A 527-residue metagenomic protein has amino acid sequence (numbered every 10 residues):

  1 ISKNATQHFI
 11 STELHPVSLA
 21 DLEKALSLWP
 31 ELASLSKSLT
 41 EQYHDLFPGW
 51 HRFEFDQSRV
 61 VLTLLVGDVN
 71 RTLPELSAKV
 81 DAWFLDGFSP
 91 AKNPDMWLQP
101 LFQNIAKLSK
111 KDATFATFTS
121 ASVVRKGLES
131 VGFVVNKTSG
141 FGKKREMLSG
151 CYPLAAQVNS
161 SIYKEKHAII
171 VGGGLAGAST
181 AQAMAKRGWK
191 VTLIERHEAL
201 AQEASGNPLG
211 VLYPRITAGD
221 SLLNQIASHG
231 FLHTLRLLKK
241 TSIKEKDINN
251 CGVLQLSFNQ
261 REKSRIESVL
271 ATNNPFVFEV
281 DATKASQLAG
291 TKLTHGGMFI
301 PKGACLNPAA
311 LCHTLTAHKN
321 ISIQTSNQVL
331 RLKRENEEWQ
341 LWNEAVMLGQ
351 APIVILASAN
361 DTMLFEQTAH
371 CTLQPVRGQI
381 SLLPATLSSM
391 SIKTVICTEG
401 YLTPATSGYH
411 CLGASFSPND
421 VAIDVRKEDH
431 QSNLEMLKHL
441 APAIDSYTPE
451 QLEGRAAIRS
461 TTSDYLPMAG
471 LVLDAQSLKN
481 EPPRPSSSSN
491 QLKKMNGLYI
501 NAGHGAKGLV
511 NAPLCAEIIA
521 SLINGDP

Functional and structural regions predicted by a protein language model:
A25-P74: S-adenosyl-L-methionine
A33, R215-S221, K244-Q255, A282-T316 (+2 more regions): Helix-loop-beta segment of a Rossmann-like dinucleotide-binding subdomain
K166-L193: N-terminal Rossmann-like FAD-binding beta1-loop-alpha1 element of flavoenzymes
K186-G206: Glycine-rich FAD pyrophosphate-binding loop
L209-L288: Dinucleotide-binding Rossmann-like beta1-alpha1 core, especially the glycine-rich loop that anchors the ADP
M298-A345, G349-I353, A357, T362: Helical element adjacent to the flavin cofactor pocket in flavoenzyme catalytic cores
W342-E435, L440-G454, S460: Flavin-dependent oxidoreductases
Y447-P527: C-terminal catalytic lobe of FAD-dependent flavoproteins
